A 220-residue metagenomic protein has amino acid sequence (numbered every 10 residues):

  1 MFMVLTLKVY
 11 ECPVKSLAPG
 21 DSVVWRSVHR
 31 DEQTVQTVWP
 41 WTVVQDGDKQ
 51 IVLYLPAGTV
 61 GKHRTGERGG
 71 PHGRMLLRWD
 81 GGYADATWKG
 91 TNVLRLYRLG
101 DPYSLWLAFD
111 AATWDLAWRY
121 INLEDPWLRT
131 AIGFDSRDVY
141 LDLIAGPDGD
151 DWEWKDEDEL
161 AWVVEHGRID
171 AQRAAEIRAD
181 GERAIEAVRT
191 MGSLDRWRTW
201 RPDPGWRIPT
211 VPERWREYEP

Functional and structural regions predicted by a protein language model:
F2-T91: Charge-rich, low-complexity N-terminal segments
D46-K49, A112-T113, A145-D150: Short acidic-glycine loop/turn motifs at beta-strand connectors
P56-G61, D125, E157-V163: Short, solvent-exposed aromatic-acidic interface loops
K62-E67, A131-I132, V163-G167: A short, polar/proline- and glycine-enriched secondary-structure boundary/capping micro-motif
D85-T113, W118-P126, L141: Phosphate/ribose-recognition catalytic cores of enzymes acting on nucleotide-derived substrates
W127-L143: Short acidic, Pro/Gly- and aromatic-enriched capping/linker segments at domain boundaries
V139-A187: A hydrophobic, small-residue-rich beta->alpha segment in the mid-to-C-terminal subdomain of diverse proteins
A179-P220: Cysteine/selenocysteine-centered motifs that mediate thiol-based redox chemistry or coordinate metal-sulfur cofactors
